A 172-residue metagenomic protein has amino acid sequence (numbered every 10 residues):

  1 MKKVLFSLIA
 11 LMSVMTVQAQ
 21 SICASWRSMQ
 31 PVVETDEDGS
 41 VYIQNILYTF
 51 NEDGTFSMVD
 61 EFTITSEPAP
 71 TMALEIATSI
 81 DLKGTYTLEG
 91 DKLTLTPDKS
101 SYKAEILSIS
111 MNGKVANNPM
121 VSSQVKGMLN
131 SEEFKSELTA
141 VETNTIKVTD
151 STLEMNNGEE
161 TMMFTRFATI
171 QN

Functional and structural regions predicted by a protein language model:
M1-V4, A19: Positively charged n-region of N-terminal signal peptides that target proteins for export
V4-S13: Sec-dependent N-terminal signal peptides
Q18-N172: Lipid interaction determinants
